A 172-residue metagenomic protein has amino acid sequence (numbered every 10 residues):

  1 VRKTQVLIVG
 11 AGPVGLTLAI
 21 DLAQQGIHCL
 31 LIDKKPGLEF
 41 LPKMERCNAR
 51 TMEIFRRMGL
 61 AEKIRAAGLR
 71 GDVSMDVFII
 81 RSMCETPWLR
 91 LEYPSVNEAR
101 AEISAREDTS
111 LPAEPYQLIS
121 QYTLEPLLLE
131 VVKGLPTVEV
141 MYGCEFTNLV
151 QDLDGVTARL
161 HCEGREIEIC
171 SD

Functional and structural regions predicted by a protein language model:
R2-L31: N-terminal Rossmann-like FAD-binding beta1-loop-alpha1 element of flavoenzymes
R2-T4, G164-D172: Core beta-strand elements of the Rossmann-like FAD/NAD(P) dinucleotide-binding domain in flavoenzyme oxidoreductases
I8, A19, C29, F55 (+3 more regions): Conserved structural-core and active-site-/substrate-pathway-adjacent residues in large, well-folded domains of enzymes
Q25, G134-L135: Conserved dinucleotide-binding and phosphotransfer motif residues
L41-K133, V150: Active-site-adjacent segment of FAD-dependent monooxygenases/related oxidoreductases
R65, E139-M141: General small-molecule cofactor/ligand-binding pocket signal
Y142-T157: A conserved short coil-to-beta-strand element within the FAD-binding core of flavoproteins
